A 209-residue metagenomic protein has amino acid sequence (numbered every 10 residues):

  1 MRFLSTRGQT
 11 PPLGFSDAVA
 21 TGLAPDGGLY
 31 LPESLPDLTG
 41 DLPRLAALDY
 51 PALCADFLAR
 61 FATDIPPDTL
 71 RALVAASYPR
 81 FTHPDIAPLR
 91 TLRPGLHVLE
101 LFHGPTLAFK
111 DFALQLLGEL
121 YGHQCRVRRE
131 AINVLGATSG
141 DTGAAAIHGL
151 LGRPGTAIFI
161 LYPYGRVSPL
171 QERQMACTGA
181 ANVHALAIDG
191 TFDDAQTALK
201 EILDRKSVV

Functional and structural regions predicted by a protein language model:
M1-V209: PLP-dependent amino-acid enzyme catalytic core
